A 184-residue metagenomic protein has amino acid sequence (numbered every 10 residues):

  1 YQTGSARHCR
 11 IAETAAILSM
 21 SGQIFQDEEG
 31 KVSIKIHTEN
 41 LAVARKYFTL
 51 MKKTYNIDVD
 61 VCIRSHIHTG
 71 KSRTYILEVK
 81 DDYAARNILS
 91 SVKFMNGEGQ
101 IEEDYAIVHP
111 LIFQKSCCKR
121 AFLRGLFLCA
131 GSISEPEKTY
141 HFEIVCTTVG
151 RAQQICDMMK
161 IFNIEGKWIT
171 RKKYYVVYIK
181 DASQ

Functional and structural regions predicted by a protein language model:
Y1-S33, H37-Y47, M51: N-terminal, positively charged regions that mediate nucleic acid binding
I36-N40, L77, I144: Short secondary-structure transition/capping motifs
R45, T49-I63, I67-T69, E78-D82 (+1 more regions): DNA-contacting interfaces and partner/effector-binding or oligomerization modules in DNA-centric proteins
